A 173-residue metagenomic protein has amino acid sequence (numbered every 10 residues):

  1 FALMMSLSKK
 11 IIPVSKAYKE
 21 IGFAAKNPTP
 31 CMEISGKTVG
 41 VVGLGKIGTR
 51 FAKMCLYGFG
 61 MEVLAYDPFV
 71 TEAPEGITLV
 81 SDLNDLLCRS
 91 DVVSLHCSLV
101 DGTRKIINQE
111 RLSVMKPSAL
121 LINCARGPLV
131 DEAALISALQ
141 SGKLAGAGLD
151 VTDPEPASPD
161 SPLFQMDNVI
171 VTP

Functional and structural regions predicted by a protein language model:
F1-T38, R50-M54, G58: Phosphate-binding beta-alpha-beta segment of Rossmann-like dinucleotide-binding domains, i.e., the NAD(P)
L44-G45: Glycine-rich Rossmann-fold phosphate-binding loop(s) that bind the pyrophosphate of adenine dinucleotide cofactors
Y57-E62, S141, A145: Conserved S-adenosyl-L-methionine
A65: Conserved SAM-binding motif I beta-strand of class I
P68-P162: Rossmann-like adenosine-cofactor binding region
I77-T78, N168-I170: Short, conserved active-site loop motifs that form the nucleotide-linked donor/cofactor pocket
V151, I170-P173: Glycine- and charged-residue-rich phosphate/anionic-cofactor binding loop of Rossmann-like
